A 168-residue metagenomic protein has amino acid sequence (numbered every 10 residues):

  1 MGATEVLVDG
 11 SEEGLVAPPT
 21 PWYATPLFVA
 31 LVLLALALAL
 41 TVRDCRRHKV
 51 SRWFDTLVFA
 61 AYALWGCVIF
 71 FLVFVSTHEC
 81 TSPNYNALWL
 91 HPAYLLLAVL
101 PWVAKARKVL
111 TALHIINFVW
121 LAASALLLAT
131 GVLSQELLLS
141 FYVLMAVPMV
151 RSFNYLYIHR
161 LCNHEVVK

Functional and structural regions predicted by a protein language model:
M1-V16: Soluble extramembrane regions of membrane proteins in the secretory/endomembrane system
V16-L31: Membrane-interface anchor segments at the N-terminal boundary of transmembrane helices in multi-pass membrane enzymes
L31-K168: Generic detector of multi-pass transmembrane helix bundles and their immediately adjacent loops in polytopic membrane
